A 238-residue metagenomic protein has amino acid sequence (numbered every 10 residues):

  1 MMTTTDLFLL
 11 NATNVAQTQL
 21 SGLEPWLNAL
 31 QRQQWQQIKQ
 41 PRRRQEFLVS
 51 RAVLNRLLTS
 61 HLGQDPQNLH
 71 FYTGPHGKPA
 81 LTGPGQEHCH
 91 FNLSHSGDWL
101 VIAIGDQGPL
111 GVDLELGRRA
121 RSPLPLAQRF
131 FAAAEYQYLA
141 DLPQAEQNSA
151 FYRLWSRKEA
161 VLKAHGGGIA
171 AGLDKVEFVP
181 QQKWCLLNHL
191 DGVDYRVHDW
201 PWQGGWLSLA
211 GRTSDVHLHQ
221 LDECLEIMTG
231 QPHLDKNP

Functional and structural regions predicted by a protein language model:
M1-P238: Core catalytic alpha/beta fold that binds nucleotide/phospho-ligands
